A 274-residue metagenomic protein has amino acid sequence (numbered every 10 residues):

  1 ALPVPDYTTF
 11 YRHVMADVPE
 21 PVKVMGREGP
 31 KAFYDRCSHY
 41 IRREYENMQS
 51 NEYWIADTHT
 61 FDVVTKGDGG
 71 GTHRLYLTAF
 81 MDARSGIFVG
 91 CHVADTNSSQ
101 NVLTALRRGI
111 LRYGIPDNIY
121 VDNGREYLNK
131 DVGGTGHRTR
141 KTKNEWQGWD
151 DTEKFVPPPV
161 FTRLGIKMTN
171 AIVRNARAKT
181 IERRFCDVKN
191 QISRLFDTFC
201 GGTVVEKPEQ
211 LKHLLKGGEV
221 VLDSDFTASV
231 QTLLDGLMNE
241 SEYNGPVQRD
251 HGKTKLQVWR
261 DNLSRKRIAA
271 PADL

Functional and structural regions predicted by a protein language model:
L2-Y11: Short, basic interhelical loop/turn and adjoining N-cap of the next helix at nucleic-acid- or acidic-partner-contacting
Y11, L75-T78, G90-H92, L103-I110 (+2 more regions): Short, well-ordered alpha-helical packing segments
R12-A79, I87, Q100-A105, R112-P116: Mobile-element integrase/transposase regions, centering on the N-terminal DNA-binding/Zn-coordinating module
T58, A83, N123: Residues immediately flanking
T65-D68, H92, K130-V132: Short, solvent-exposed loop/turn and secondary-structure capping segments
I87-C91, N170: Glycine- and acidic
V93-S98: A short acidic/small-residue loop/turn micro-motif
D117, N123-D273: Globin-like tetrapyrrole-binding proteins
